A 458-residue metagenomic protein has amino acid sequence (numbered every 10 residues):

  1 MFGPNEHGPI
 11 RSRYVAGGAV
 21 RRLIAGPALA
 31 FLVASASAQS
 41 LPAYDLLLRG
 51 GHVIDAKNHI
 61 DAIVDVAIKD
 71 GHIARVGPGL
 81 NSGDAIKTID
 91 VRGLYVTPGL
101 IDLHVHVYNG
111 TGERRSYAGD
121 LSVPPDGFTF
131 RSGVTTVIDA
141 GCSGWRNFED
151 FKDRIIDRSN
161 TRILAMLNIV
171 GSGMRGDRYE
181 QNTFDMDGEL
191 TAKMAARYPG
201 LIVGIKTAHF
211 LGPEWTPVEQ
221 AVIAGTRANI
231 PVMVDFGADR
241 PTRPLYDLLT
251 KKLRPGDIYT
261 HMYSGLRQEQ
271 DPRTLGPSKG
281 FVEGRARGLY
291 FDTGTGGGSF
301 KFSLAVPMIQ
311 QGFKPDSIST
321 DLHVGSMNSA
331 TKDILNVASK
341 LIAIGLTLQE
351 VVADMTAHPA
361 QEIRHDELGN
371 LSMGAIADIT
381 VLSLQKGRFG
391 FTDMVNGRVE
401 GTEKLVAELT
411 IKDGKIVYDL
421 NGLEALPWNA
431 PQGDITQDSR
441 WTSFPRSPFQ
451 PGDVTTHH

Functional and structural regions predicted by a protein language model:
M1-V20: N-terminal secretory signal peptides that target proteins for export/translocation
R21-S35: Bacterial N-terminal signal peptides
S40-L46, V53-G99: Histidine-rich, glycine-flanked metal-binding segment
G51, A377-A430: C-terminal cap of metal-dependent C-N hydrolases
I86-D157: Metal-associated gating/positioning segment near the N- to mid-region
P124-K152, S159-D177, Y198-P213, N229-M233 (+2 more regions): Divalent metal-dependent hydrolysis catalytic cores, especially in the metallo-beta-lactamase
G204-N328: Active-site core of metal-dependent hydrolases
S303-K386: His/Asp/Glu-enriched, well-ordered alpha-helical/loop segment that forms or immediately abuts the divalent-metal
